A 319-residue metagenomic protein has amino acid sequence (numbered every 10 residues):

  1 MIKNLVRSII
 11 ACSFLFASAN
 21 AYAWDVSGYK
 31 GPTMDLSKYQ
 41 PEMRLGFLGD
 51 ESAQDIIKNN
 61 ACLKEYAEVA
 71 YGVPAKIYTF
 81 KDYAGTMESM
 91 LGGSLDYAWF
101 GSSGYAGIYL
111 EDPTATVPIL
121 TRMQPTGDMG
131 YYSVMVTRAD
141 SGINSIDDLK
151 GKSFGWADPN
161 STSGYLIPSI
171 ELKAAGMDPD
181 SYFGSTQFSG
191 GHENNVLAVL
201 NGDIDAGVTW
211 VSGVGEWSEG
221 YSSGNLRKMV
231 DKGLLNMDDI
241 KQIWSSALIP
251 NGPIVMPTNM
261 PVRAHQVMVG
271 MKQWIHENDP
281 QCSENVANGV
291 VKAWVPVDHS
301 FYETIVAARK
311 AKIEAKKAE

Functional and structural regions predicted by a protein language model:
M1-I9: Bacterial N-terminal signal peptides that target proteins for export
W24-C62, M256-E319: An extracytoplasmic/periplasmic, membrane-proximal ligand-sensing/linker region
W24-G142: Short, glycine-/small- and polar/acidic-enriched structural segments that line small-molecule recognition paths
R44, L48, T121-V134, G224-M260 (+3 more regions): Periplasmic-binding protein-like
M90-L91, L149, V199-L200: Hydrophobic residues within well-ordered alpha-helices
T137-D158: Flexible hinge/capping segments at coil-to-helix
S153-G155, P159-V262: Pocket-lining segment of extracytoplasmic ligand-binding domains
